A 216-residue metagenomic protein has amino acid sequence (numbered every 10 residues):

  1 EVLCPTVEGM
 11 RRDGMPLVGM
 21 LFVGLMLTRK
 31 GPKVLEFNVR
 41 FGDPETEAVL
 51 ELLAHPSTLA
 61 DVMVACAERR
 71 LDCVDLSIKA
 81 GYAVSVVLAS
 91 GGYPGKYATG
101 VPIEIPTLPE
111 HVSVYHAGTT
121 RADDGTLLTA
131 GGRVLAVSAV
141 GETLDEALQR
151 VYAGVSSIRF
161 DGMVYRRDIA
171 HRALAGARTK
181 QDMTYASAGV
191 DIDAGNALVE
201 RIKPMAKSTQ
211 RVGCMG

Functional and structural regions predicted by a protein language model:
V2-L21, N38-P109, A122: Active-site "cap" helix and flanking loop/linker of ATP-utilizing ligase/carboxylase catalytic domains
V23-L27, P32-F41, G118-T119: Short beta-strand elements
V87, R133-G141: Short, well-ordered beta-strand elements within core beta-sheets of diverse protein domains
A98-A136: Generic long, charged, amphipathic alpha-helical segments
A139-S156: Short, well-ordered alpha-helical segments
A153-R167: Short arginine-rich
Q181-G216: N-terminal glycine-rich phosphate/pyrophosphate-binding loops that anchor nucleotide-derived ligands and cofactors
